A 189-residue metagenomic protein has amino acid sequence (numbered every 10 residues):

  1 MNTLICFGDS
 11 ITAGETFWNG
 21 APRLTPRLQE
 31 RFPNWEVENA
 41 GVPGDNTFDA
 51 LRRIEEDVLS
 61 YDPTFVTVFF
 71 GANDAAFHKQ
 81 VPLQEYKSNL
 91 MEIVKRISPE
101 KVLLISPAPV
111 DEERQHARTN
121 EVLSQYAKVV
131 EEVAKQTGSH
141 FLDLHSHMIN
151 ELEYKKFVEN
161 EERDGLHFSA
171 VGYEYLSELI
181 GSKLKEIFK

Functional and structural regions predicted by a protein language model:
M1-D62: Serine-esterase "nucleophile elbow" of acetyl-processing enzymes
R23-R31, F48, R52-K189: Alpha-helical cap/lid subdomain in secreted, periplasmic, or secretory-pathway luminal O-acyl-processing enzymes
